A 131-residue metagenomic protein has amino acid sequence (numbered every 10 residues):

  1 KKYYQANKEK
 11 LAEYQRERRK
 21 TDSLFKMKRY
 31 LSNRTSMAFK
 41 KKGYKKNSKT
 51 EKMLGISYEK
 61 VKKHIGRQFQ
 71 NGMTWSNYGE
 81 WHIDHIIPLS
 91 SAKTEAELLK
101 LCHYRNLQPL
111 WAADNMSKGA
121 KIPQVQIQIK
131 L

Functional and structural regions predicted by a protein language model:
K1-H82, Q128-L131: Contiguous alpha-helical segments
Q5-E9, L24, I87, Q108 (+1 more regions): Intrinsic disorder/low-complexity detector
G55, L101-Y104: Short, solvent-exposed loop/helix junctions and linker helices that flank or host conserved functional motifs
K63-E95, N106-A113: Histidine-centered catalytic micro-motifs used for acid/base chemistry in nuclease and nucleotide-processing active
E95-L101: Charge-enriched, short contiguous segments at helix-coil
H103-K130: Short Cys/His-centered divalent metal-binding micro-motifs
